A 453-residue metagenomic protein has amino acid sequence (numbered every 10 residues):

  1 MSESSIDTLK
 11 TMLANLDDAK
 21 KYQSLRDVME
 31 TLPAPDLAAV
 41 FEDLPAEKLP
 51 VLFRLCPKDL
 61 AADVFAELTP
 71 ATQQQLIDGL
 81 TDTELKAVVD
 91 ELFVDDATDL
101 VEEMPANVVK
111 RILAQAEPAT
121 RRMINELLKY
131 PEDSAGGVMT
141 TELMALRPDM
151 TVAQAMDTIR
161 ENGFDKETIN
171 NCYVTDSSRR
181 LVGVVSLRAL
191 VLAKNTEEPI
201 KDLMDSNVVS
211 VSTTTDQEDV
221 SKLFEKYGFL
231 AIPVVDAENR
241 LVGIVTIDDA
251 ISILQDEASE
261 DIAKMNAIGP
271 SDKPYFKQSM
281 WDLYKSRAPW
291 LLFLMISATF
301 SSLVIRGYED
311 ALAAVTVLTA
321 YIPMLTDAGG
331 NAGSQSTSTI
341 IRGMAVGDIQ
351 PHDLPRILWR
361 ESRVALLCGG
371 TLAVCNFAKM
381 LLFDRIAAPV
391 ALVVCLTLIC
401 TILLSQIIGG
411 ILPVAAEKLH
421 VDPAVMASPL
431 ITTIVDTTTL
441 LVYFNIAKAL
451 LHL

Functional and structural regions predicted by a protein language model:
M1-G269: Hydrophobic packing positions in regular secondary-structure scaffolds
A34, W290-A298, Y321, L325 (+15 more regions): Alpha-helical transmembrane segments in multi-pass membrane proteins
R122, D249-L283, S334-I357, V414-H420: Non-transmembrane, extramembrane segments of multi-pass ion/lipid transporters
K273-F293, P351-G370, A391-V394: Soluble-to-membrane junctions at the N-terminal ends of transmembrane alpha-helices in multi-pass ion-transporting
M295-L312, C375-I386: Juxtamembrane "helix exit" motif at the C-terminal ends of alpha-helical transmembrane segments in multi-pass membrane
V304, V317-Q335: Hydrophobic, small-residue-rich transmembrane alpha-helices and their short perimembrane loops in multi-pass membrane
G307-Y321, D384-L396: Membrane-water interface of transmembrane alpha-helices in multipass transporters/channels
A415-V435: Interfacial loop-to-transmembrane junctions
